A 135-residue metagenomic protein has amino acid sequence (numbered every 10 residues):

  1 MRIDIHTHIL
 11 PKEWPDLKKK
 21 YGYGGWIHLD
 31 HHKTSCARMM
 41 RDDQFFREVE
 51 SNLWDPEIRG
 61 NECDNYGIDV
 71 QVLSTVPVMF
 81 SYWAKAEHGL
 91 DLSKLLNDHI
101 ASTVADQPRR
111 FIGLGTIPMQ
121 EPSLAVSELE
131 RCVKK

Functional and structural regions predicted by a protein language model:
M1-K135: Helix-coil boundary/capping segments in enzymes
